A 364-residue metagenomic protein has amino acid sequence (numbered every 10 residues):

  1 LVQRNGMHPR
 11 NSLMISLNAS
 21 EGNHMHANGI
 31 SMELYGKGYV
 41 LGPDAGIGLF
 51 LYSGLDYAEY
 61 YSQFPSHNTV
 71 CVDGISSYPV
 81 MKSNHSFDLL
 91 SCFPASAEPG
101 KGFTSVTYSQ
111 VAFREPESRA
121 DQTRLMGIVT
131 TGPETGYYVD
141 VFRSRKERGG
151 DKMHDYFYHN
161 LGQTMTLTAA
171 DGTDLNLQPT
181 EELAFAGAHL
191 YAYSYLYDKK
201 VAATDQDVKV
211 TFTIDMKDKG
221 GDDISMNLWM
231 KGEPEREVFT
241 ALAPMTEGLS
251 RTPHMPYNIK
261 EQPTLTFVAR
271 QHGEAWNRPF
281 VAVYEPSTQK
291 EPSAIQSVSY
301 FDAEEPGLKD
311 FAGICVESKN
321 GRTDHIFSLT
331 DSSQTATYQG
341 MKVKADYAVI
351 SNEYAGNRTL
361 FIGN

Functional and structural regions predicted by a protein language model:
L1-L183, E274-W276, A282-Q289, S299 (+1 more regions): Catalytic and substrate-binding regions of extracellular carbohydrate-active enzymes, especially polysaccharide lyases
M7-L13, G248-E261: Active-site-adjacent bridging/hinge elements
S12-A19, L41-G46, K82-S83, T123-M126 (+5 more regions): Short amphipathic beta-strand/extended segments with alternating polar/hydrophobic composition
M25-N28, T135-G136, G150, D218-L228 (+2 more regions): Short glycine/proline-enriched turns and hinge-like loops at secondary-structure junctions
S109-A112, V208-F212, D310-K319: Short, hydrophobic/proline-enriched secondary-structure or compact coil segments at domain edges
Y156-N160, I214, M226-P234, V238-M255 (+1 more regions): Short, hydrophobic/aromatic-enriched beta-strand segments in well-ordered soluble domains
F157-E233: Polysaccharide-binding surfaces and accessory modules of carbohydrate-active proteins
F267-R278, Y284-N364: Non-catalytic terminal regions with compositionally biased, polar/charged low complexity
